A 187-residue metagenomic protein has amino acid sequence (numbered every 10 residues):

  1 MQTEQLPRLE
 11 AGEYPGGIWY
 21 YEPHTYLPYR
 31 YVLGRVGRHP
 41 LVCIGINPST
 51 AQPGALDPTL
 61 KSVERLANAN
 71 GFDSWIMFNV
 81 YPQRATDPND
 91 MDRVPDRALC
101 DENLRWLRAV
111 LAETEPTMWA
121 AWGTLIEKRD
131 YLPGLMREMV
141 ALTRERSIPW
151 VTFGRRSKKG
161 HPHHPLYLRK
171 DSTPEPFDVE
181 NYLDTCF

Functional and structural regions predicted by a protein language model:
M1-D57: Active-site and ligand/interface coordination hotspots across diverse enzymes and nucleic-acid-associated assemblies
L27, L56-E64, R97-R105: Short acidic (Asp/Glu) patches
N47-T50, Q83, L125: A short, flexible beta-alpha/helix-coil linker loop
S49-G71: A short mixed-secondary-structure module that forms the rim of ligand-binding clefts
A55, D87-V94: Membrane-helix interface/capping segments
D73-D90: Short connector loops at secondary-structure junctions
M91-F187: Glycine/proline-rich loop-helix segments at beta-alpha junctions forming the active-site rim of enzyme cores
